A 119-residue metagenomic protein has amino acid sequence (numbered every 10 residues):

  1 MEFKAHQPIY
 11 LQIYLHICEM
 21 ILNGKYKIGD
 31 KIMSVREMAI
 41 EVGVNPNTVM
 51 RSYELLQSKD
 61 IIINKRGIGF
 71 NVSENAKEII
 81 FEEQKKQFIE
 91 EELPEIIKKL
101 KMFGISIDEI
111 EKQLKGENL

Functional and structural regions predicted by a protein language model:
M1-I32, E37, F81, Q87 (+1 more regions): Extreme N-terminal segment that seeds HTH/winged-HTH DNA-binding domains in transcriptional regulators
K25-Y26, D30, S58-G67, S73-E74: Beta-hairpin "wing" of winged helix-turn-helix
K31-I63: N-terminal helix-turn-helix
A39-I40, N75, L119: Short Asp/Glu-rich motifs
E54-D60, N75, D108-I110: Short alpha-helical linear motifs
K77-I79: A short, flexible beta-alpha/helix-coil linker loop
